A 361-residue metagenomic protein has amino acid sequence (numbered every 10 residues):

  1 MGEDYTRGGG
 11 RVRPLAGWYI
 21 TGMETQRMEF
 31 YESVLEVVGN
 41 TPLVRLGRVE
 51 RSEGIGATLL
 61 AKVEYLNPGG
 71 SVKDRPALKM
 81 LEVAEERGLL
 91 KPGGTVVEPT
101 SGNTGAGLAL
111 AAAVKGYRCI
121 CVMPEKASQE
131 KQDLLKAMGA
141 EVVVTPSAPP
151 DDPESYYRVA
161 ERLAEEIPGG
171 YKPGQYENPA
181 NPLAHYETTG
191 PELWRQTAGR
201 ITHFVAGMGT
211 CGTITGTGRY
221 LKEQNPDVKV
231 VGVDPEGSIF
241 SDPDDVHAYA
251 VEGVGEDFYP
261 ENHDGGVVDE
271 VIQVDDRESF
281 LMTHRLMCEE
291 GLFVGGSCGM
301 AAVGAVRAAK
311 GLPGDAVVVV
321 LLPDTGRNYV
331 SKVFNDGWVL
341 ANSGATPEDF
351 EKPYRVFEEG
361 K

Functional and structural regions predicted by a protein language model:
D4-T6, Y19: Short terminal hydrophobic/aromatic SLiMs and anchors at protein ends
R7-G8, L35: Residue-level detector of alpha-helical transmembrane segments in integral membrane proteins
Y19-K361: PLP-dependent amino-acid enzyme catalytic core
